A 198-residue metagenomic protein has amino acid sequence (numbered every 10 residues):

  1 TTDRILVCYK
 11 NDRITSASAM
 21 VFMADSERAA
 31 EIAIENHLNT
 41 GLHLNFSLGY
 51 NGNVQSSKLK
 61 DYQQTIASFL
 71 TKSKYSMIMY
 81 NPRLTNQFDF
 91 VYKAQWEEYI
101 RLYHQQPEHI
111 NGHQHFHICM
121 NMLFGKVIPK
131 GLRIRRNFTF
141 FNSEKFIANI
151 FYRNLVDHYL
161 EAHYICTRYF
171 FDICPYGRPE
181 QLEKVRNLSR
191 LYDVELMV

Functional and structural regions predicted by a protein language model:
I5-D12, S26-G41, K58-S68, R101-Y103 (+3 more regions): Acidic (Asp/Glu)-rich catalytic clusters
I14-S16, H37-H43, P107-N111, G131-R135 (+2 more regions): Structural preference for beta-strand elements that scaffold enzyme active sites
T15-M23: A short beta-strand-loop structural module common to alpha/beta enzyme folds
N51-L84: Active-site gating loops and adjacent loop-to-helix segments of metal-dependent hydrolytic enzymes
L84-Q95: Ordered, amphipathic secondary-structure segments that act as subunit-interaction surfaces in large macromolecular
K93-E180: Catalytic domains of cell-wall/extracellular-matrix polysaccharide-remodeling enzymes, centered on de-N-acetylation
L182-V198: C-terminal alpha-helical cap/extension of soluble enzyme domains
